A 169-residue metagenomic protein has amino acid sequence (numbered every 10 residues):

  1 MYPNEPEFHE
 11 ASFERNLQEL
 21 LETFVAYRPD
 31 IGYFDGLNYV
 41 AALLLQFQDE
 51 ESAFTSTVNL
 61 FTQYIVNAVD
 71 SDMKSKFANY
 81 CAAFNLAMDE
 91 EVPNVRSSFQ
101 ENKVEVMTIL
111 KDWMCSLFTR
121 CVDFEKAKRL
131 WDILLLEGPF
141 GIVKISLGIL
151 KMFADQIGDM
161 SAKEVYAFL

Functional and structural regions predicted by a protein language model:
M1-L169: Helix-rich, well-folded core regions that mediate interactions or catalysis
